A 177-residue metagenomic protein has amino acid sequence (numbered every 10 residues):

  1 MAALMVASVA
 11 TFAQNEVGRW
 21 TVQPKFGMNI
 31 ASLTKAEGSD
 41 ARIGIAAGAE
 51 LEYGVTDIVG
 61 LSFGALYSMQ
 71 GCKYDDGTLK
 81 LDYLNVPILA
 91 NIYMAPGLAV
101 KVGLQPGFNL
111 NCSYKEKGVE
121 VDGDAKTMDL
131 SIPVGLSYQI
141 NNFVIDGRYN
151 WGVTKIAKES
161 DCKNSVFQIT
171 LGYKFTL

Functional and structural regions predicted by a protein language model:
M1-G18, L177: Cleavable N-terminal export/targeting peptides
F12-V55, G152, K174: Short glycine/proline- and aromatic-enriched beta-strand/turn motifs that initiate or cap beta-hairpins
N15-V17, T56-I58, A95, I140-F143 (+1 more regions): Outer-membrane beta-barrel channels and translocator barrels
G18-V22, S39-I45, K80-L84, K126-I132 (+2 more regions): Residues that define the transmembrane beta-barrel architecture of outer-membrane proteins
V22-F26, L61-F63, V86, V100-L104 (+3 more regions): Transmembrane beta-strands of outer-membrane beta-barrel proteins
M28, L51-Y53, I92, F108 (+3 more regions): Residue-level signature of outer-membrane beta-barrel architecture
T34-D40, K73-K80, C112-E120, A157-K163: Outer-membrane beta-barrel translocator domains and adjoining extracellular loop/strand segments of Gram-negative
G64, Q70-D75, E120-L177: Predominantly the C-terminal beta-signal and adjacent terminal strand-loop region of outer-membrane beta-barrel
